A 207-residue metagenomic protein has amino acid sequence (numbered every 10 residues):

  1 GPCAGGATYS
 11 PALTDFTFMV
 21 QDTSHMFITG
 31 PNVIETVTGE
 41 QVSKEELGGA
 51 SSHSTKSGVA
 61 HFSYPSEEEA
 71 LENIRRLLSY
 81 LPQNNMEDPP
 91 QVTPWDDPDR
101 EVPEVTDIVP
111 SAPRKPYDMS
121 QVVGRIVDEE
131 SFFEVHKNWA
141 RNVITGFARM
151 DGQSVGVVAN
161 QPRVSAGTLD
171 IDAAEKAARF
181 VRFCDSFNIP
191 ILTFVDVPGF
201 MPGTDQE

Functional and structural regions predicted by a protein language model:
G1-G5, V33-T38, Y64-P65, T106-V109 (+3 more regions): Hydrophobic transmembrane alpha-helix bundles
G1-M86, I189, V197-E207: Conserved catalytic cores of soluble enzyme domains, especially glycine-rich substrate-binding beta-alpha loops
S10, T17, T23-H25, G30-I34 (+11 more regions): Generic secondary-structure boundary/loop-capping signal
D22-S24, P94-W95, G152-Q153: Short hydrophobic/aromatic-rich motifs at helix boundaries and adjacent loops
T36, V42, L78-S79, N84 (+5 more regions): Short alpha-helical interface elements
T36-V42, G58-P65, P110-Y117, P162-L169: Short, exposed beta-strand "edge-strand" segments with a Pro/Gly-rich flavor and a Y/T-containing core
F62-V123: Terminal amphipathic helices with adjacent charged low-complexity linkers/tails
R114-E207: Non-catalytic terminal/interface segments that mediate subunit docking, oligomerization, and allosteric communication
